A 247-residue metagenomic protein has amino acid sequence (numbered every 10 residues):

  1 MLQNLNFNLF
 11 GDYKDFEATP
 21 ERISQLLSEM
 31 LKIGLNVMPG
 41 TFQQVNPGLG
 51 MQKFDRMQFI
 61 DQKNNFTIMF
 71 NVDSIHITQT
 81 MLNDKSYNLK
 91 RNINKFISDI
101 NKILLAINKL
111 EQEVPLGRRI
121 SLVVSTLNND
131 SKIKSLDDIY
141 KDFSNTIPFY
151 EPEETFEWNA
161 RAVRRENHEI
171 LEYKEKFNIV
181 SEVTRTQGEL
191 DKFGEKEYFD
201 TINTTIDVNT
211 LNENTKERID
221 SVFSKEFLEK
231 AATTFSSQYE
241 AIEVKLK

Functional and structural regions predicted by a protein language model:
M1-L9, M69-L89, V114-S125, Y198-N214: Glycine-rich, often proline-containing surface loops adjacent to acidic residues and nearby aromatics that form
M1-S86: N-terminal low-complexity, intrinsically disordered segments
F16-R22, Y87-N88, I133, K216-K225: Short, conserved charged micro-motifs
P20-S24, I93-I97, L228: Generic alpha-helical secondary structure
V37-Q52, L105-S131, F149-R165, K230-K247: Short glycine-rich, low-complexity/disordered patches
D73-T146: Internal, hydrophobic cores of structured domains that mediate oligomerization or house catalytic pockets within large
I120-T205: Aromatic/basic-lined ligand-recognition segments that form π-stacking hydrophobic pockets flanked by Lys/Arg to engage
F193-K247: Long, compositionally biased interface segments
